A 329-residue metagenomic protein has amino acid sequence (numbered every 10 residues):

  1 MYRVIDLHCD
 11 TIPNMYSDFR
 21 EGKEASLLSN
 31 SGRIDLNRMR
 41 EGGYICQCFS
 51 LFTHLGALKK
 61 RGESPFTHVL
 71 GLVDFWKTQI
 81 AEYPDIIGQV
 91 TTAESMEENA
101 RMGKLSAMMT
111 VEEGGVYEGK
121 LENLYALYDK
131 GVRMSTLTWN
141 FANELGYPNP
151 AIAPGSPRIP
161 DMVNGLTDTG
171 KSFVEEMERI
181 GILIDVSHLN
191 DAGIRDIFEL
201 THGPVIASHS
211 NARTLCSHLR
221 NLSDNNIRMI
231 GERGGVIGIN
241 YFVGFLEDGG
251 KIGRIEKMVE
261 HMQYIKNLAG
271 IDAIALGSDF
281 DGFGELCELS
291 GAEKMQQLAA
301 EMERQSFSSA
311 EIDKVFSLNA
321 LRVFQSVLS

Functional and structural regions predicted by a protein language model:
Y2-D6, C46, S106-T110, R133-M134 (+4 more regions): Structural preference for beta-strand elements that scaffold enzyme active sites
H8, M39, T92, G131 (+6 more regions): Conserved, mostly hydrophobic/aromatic
M15-R20, A57, G146-N149, D196-T201 (+4 more regions): Histidine/acidic-residue-rich catalytic or RNA/ligand-binding cores of hydrolases and nuclease-related proteins
F19-E41, Q297-A299: Short catalytic helix/loop segments, enriched in acidic residues and glycine and frequently bearing histidine
S31-R33, R38-E122, N140-R179, A192-R195: A metal-dependent hydrolase metal-coordination microenvironment
G119-D129, A153-I206, L219-R233, E256-D272: Histidine/acidic residue-rich metal-binding segments in metalloenzymes
N240-Y241, L268-A292: Short acidic/histidine-rich active-site segments
S290-S329: Mid-to-C-terminal alpha-helical segments outside catalytic/metal-binding sites
